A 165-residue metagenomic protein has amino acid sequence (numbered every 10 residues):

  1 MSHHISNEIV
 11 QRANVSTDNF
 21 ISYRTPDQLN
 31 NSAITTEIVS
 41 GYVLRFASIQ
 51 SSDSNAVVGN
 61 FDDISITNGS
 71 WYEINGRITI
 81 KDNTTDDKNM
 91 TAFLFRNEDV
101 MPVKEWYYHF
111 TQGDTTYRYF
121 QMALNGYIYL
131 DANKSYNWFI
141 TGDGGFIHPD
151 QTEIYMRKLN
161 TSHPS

Functional and structural regions predicted by a protein language model:
S2-K88, F146-S165: Terminal (often C-terminal
A56, N75-H148, T152, H163-S165: Terminal beta-strand-rich extracellular "head" domains that mediate receptor/glycan or other ligand binding
